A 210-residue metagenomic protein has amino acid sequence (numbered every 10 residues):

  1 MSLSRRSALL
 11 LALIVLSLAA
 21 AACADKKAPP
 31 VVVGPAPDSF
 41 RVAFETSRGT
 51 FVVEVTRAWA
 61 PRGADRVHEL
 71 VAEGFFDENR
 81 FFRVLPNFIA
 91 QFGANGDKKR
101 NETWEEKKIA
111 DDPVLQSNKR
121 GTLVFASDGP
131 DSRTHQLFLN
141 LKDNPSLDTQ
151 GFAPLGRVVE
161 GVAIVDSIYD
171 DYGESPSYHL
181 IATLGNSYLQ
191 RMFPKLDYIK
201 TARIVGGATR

Functional and structural regions predicted by a protein language model:
M1-L11: Bacterial N-terminal signal peptides that target proteins for export
L3, S17-R210: Cyclophilin-like peptidyl-prolyl cis-trans isomerases
